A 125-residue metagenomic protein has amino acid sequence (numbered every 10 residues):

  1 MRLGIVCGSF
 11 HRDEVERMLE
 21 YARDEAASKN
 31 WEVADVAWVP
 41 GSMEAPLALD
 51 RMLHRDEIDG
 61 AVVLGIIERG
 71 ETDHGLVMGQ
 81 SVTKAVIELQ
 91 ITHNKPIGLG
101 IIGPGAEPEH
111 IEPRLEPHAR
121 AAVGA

Functional and structural regions predicted by a protein language model:
M1-P40: Glycine-rich phosphate/diphosphate-binding loop of Rossmann-like nucleotide-binding domains
S9-F10, I66-I67, I101-G105: Short, ordered loop/turn segments at secondary-structure junctions
D35-R51: N-terminal beta-loop-helix "entrance" segment that forms/cooperates in small-molecule cofactor or anionic ligand
V36, G60-L64, P96-I102: Short beta-strand segments at enzyme active-site cores
E44, E68-R69, P104-E109: Short, active-site-adjacent cap segments at secondary-structure transitions
L47-V86: Glycine-rich phosphate-binding loop
G75, Q80-A125: C-terminal binding/interaction regions
